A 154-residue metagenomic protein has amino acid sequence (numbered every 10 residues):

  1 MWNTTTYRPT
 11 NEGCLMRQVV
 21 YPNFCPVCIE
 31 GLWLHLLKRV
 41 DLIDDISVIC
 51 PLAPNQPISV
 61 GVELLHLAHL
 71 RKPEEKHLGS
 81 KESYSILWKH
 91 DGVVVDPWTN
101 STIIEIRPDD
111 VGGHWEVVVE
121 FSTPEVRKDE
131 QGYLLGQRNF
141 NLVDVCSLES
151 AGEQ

Functional and structural regions predicted by a protein language model:
M1-T102, G113-N141, A151-E153: Replace "(M1/M4/M9/M12/WLM)" with "(e.g., M1/M4/M8/M9/M12/M26/WLM)" and add "not limited to" to clarify scope
E105-D110: Short, flexible loop/turn segments at beta-strand junctions in immunoglobulin-like and fibronectin type III
